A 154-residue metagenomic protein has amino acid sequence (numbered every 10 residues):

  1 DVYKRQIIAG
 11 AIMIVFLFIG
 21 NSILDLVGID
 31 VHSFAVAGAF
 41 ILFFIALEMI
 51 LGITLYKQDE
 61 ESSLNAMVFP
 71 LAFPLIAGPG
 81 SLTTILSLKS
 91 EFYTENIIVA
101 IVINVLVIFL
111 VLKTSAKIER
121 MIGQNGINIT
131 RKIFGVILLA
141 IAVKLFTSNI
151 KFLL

Functional and structural regions predicted by a protein language model:
V2-Y3: Short, small-residue-biased leader/transition segments that mark boundaries at the very start of proteins
I14-I19, I76-S87, L138-L153: Hydrophobic alpha-helical transmembrane segments in multi-pass integral membrane proteins
D25-V36, S90-V102, L154: Interfacial loop-to-helix junctions that mark the boundaries of transmembrane helices in multi-pass membrane
V31-A35, S63-F73, N125-G135: The feature identifies polytopic integral membrane transport proteins across all domains of life
A39-S62, A142-L153: Transmembrane helix exit motif
I53, F69-P74, S81-E91: Generic transmembrane alpha-helix signature in multi-pass membrane proteins, especially transporters/channels
L106-M121: Transmembrane alpha-helical segments of integral membrane proteins
